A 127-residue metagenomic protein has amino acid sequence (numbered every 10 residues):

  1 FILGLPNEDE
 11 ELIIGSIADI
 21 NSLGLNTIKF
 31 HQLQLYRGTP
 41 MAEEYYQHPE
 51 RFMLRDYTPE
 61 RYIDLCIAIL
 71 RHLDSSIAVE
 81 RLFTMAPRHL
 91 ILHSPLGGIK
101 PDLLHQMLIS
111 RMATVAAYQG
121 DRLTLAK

Functional and structural regions predicted by a protein language model:
F1-I2, Y46: Short linear capping/connector segments at secondary-structure termini
I2-N7, L35-G38: Conserved radical SAM core fold
P6-S22, C66, H89: Catalytic cores of alpha/beta
D19, G24-I28, Q32: Intrinsically disordered, low-complexity linker/tail regions enriched in Pro/Ser/Thr and polar/acidic residues
T27, Q34-K127: Auxiliary Fe-S-binding modules of radical SAM enzymes
